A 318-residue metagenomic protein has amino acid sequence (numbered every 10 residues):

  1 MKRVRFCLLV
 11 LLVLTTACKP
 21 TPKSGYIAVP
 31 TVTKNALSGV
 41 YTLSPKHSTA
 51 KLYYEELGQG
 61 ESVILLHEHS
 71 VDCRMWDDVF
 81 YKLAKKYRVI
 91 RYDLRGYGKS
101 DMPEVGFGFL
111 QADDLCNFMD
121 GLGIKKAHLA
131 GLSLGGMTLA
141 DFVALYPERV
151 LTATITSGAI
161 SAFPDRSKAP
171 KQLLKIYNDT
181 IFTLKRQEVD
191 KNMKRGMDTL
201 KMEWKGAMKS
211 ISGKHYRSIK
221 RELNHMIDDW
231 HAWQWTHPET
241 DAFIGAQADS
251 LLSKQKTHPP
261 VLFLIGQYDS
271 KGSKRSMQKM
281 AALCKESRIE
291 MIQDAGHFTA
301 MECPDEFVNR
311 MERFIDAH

Functional and structural regions predicted by a protein language model:
K2-F6, L14, C18-V63, K86-Y87 (+3 more regions): Alpha/beta-hydrolase fold catalytic core
A50-D101: Conserved HGGG/HGGXW glycine-rich cap/lid loop of the alpha/beta-hydrolase fold
L57, R91-A130, L134, N309: Active-site loop/oxyanion-hole signature of alpha/beta-hydrolase fold enzymes
A144, T152-V189: Flexible "cap/lid" loop of the alpha/beta hydrolase fold
Q187-Q255: Conserved alpha/beta-hydrolase catalytic His-Asp/Glu region
T257, F263-I265: Short beta-strand/loop motif that positions the catalytic acidic residue of the alpha/beta-hydrolase fold
S270-S276: Conserved alpha/beta-hydrolase "acid-adjacent" motif
E286-H318: Catalytic active-site module of serine/aspartate enzymes centered on a nucleophile-bearing elbow/loop
